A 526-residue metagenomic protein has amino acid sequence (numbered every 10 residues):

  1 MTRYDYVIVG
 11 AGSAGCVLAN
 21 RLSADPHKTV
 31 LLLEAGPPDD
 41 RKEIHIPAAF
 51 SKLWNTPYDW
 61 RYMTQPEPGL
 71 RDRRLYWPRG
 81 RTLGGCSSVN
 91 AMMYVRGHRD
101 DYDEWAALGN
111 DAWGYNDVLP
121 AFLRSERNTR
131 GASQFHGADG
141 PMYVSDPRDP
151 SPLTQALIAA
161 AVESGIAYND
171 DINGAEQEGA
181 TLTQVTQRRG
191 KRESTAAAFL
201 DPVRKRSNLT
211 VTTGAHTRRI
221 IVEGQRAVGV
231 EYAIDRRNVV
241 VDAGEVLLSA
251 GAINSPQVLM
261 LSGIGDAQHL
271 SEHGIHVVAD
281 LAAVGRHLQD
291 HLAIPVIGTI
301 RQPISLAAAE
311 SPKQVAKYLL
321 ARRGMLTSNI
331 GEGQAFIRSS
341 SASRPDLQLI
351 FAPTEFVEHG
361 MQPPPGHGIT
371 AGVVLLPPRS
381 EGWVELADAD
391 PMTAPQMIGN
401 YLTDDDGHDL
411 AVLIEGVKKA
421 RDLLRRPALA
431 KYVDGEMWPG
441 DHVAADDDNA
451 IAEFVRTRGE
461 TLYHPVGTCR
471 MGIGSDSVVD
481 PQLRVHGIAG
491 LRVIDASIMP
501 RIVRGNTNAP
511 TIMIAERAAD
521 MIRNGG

Functional and structural regions predicted by a protein language model:
M1-G526: N-terminal redox-cofactor-binding region of secreted/periplasmic oxidoreductases
